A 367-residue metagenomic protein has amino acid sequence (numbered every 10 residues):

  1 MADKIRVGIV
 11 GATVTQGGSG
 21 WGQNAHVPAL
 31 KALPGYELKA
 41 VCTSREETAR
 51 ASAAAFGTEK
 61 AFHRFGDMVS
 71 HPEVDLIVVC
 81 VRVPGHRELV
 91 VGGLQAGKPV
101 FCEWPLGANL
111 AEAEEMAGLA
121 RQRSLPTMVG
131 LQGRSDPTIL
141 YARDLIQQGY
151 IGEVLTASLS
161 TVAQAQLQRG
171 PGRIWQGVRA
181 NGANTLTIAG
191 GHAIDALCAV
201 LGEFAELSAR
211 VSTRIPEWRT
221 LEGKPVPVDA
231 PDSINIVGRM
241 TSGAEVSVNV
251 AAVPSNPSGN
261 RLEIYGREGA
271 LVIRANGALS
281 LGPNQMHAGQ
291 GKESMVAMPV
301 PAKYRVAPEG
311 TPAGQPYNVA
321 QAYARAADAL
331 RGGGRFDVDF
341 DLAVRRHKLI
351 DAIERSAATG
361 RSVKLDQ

Functional and structural regions predicted by a protein language model:
M1-F56: N-terminal Rossmann-like dinucleotide-binding module
M1-K4, I9, E47, L76-V78 (+1 more regions): C-terminal helix-rich "cap/oligomerization" subdomain common to oxidoreductases
I5, I9, T13-W21, G133-P227 (+1 more regions): Predominantly a Rossmann-like dinucleotide-binding segment in NAD(P)-dependent oxidoreductases
I9, F62, C102, T127-V129 (+2 more regions): Hydrophobic residues in well-ordered beta-strands that form the structural core
L33, W218-L221, P227, N235-M240 (+2 more regions): C-terminal glycine/acidic-rich active-site capping loop/insertion
E47, F56-L119, Q321: Beta-loop-alpha module in the N-terminal Rossmann-like domain of NAD(P)-dependent dehydrogenases, especially those
E115-G133, G152-L159: Rossmann-fold dehydrogenase core element
G202-E206, V211-R214, P225-V226, A230-S247 (+2 more regions): Glycine-rich, aromatic-lined ligand/substrate-binding cores of catalytic and carbohydrate-binding domains
